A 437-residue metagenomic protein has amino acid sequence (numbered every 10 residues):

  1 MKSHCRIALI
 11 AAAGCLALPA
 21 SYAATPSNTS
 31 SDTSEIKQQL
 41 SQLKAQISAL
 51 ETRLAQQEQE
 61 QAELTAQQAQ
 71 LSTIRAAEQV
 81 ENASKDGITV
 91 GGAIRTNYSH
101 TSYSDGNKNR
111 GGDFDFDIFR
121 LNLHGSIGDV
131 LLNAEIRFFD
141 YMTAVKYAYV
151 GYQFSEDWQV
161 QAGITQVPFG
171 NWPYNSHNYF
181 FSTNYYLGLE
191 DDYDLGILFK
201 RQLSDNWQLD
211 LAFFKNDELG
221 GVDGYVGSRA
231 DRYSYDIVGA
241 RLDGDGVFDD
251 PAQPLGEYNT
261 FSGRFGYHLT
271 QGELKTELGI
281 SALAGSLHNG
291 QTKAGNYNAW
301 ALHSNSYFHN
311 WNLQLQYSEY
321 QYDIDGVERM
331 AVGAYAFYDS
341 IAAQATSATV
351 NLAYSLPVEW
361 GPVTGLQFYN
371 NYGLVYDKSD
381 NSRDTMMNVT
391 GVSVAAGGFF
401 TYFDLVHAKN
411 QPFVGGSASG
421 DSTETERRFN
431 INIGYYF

Functional and structural regions predicted by a protein language model:
M1-Y22: Gram-negative bacterial Sec-dependent N-terminal signal peptides
Y22-R95, F437: N-terminal periplasmic/intermembrane-space "pro-region" immediately following the signal or transit peptide
Q79-G221, Y225, G266-G272, T349-N351 (+3 more regions): Outer membrane beta-barrel
T89-A93, L131-N133, Q159-Q161, Q208-D210 (+7 more regions): Residue-level detector of the transmembrane beta-barrel scaffold of outer-membrane proteins
R95-S99, R137-F139, T165-V167, F214-N216 (+5 more regions): Outer-membrane beta-barrel pore domains and translocons
D105-N109, E135-I136, F180-Y185, V247-P251 (+4 more regions): Extracellular loop and loop/strand-boundary signature of outer-membrane beta-barrel proteins
M142, Q153-V160, E190-V350, Y354-V358 (+1 more regions): Signature for the C-terminal beta-barrel architecture of outer-membrane proteins
V350, T423-F437: Outer-membrane beta-barrel "beta-signal"
